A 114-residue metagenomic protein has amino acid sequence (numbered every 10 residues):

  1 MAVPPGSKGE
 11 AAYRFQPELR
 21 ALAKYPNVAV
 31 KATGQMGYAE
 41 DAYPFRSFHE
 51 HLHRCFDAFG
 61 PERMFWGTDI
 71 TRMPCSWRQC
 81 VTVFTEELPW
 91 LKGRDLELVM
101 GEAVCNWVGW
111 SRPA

Functional and structural regions predicted by a protein language model:
M1-W66, R112-A114: Catalytic pocket-lining loop regions of alpha/beta-barrel enzymes, especially the amidohydrolase/enolase/GH5 lineages
H53-R54, A58-F65, R72-A114: Mid-to-C-terminal alpha-helical segments outside catalytic/metal-binding sites
